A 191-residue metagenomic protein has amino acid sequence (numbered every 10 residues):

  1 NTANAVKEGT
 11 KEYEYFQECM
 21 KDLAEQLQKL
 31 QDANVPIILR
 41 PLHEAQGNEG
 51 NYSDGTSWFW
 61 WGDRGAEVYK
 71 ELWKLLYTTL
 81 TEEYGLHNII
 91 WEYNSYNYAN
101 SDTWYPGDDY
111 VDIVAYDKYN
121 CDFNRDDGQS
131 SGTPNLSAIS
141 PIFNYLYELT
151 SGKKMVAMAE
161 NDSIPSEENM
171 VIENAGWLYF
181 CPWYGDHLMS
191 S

Functional and structural regions predicted by a protein language model:
N1-E82, L86: Substrate-binding cleft of extracellular glycoside hydrolase catalytic domains
E25, N94-P106, S137-Y145, D162-V171: Alpha-helical scaffolding within the catalytic cores of extracellular/periplasmic polymer-degrading hydrolases
D32-I38, E82-I90, D109-D112, S151-V156 (+1 more regions): Loop/turn elements at helix/coil->beta-strand transitions in domains of secreted/extracellular proteins
R40-H43, W73-N100, K153-I164: Aromatic-lined carbohydrate-recognition surfaces of secreted/lumenal glycan-active proteins
H43-G47, Y96-S101, K118-F123, N161-P165 (+1 more regions): Solvent-exposed loop/turn segments at secondary-structure junctions within structured extracellular/periplasmic domains
S101-S131, C181-G185: Aromatic- and acid-rich polysaccharide-binding/catalytic face of secreted or lumenal carbohydrate-active enzymes
D126-D162, S191: P-loop/Walker A phosphate-binding loop and immediately adjacent motor/lid segment at beta-alpha junctions
K153-S191: Substrate-binding cleft of secreted/luminal carbohydrate-active enzymes
